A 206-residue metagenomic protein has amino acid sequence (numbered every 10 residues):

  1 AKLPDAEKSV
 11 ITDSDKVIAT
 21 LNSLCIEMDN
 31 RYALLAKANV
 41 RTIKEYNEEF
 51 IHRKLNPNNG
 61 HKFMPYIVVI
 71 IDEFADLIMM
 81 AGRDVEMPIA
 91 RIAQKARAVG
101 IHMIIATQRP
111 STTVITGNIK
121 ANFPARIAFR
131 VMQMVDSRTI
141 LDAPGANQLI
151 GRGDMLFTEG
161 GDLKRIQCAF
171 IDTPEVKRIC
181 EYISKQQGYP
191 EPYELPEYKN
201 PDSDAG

Functional and structural regions predicted by a protein language model:
A1-K2, A6-G206: P-loop NTPase motor-domain active sites and their immediate coupling elements
